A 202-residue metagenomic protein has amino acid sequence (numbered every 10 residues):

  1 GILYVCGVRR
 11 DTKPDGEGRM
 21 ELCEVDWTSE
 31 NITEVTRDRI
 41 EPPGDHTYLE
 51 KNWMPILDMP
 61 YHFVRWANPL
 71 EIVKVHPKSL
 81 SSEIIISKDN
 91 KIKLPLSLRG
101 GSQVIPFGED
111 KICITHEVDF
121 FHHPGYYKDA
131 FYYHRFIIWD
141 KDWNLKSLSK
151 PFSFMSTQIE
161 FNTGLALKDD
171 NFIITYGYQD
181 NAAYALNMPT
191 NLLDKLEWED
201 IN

Functional and structural regions predicted by a protein language model:
G1-N202: Beta-propeller domains
